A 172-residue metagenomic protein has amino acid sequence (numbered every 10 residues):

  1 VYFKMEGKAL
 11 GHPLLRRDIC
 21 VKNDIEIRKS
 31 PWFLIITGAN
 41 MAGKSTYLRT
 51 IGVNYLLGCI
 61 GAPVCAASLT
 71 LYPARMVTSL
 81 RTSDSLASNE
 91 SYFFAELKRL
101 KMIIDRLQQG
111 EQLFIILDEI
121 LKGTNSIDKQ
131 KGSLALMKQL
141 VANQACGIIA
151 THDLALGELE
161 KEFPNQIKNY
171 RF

Functional and structural regions predicted by a protein language model:
Y2-F172: ATPase nucleotide-binding head domains, primarily ABC-like/P-loop NTPase cores
